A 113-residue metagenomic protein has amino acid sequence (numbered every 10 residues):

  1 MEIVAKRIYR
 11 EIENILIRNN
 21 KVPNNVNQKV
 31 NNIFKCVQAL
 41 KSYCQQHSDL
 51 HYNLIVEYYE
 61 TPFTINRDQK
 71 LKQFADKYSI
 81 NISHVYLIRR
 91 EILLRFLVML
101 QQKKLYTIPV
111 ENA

Functional and structural regions predicted by a protein language model:
M1-Q45, Q101-A113: N-terminal interaction/assembly modules
V4, L50-L54, K70, H84 (+1 more regions): Residue-level detector of well-ordered alpha-helical segments, enriched for hydrophobic/aromatic packing positions
E11, I15, C36-A39, K70 (+3 more regions): Charge-rich, solvent-exposed alpha-helical interaction surfaces
S42-D49, N81, R90: Alpha-helical hinge/cap motifs
Q45-Q69: Short amphipathic alpha helix immediately N-terminal
Y58-P62, K77, F96-L97, T107-E111: Charge-rich, low-complexity amphipathic helices in intrinsically disordered tails/linkers adjacent to domains
P62-H84: Helix-turn-helix DNA-binding module
D76-Q102: DNA-recognition helix of helix-turn-helix
